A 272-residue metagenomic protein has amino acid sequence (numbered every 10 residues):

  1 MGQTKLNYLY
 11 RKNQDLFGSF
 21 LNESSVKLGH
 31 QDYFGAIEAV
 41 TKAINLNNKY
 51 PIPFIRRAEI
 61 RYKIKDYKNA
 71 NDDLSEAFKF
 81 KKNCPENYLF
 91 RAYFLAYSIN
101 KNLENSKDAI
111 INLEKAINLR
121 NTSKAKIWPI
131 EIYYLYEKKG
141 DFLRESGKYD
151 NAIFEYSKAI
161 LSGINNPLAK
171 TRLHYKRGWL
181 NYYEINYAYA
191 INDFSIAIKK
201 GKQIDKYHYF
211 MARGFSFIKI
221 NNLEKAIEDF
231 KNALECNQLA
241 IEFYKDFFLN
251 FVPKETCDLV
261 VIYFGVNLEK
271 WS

Functional and structural regions predicted by a protein language model:
M1-S272: Alpha-helical tetratricopeptide repeat
